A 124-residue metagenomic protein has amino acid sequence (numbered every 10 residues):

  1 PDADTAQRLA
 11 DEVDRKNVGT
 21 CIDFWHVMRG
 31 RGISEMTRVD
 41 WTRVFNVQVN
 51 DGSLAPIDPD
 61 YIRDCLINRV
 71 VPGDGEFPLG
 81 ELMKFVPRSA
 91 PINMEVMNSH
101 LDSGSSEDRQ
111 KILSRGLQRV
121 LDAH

Functional and structural regions predicted by a protein language model:
D2-G19, M28-H124: Histidine-acidic metal/acid-base catalytic patches
D23: Active-site glycine-centered loops adjacent to acidic/histidine catalytic or metal-binding residues that shape
